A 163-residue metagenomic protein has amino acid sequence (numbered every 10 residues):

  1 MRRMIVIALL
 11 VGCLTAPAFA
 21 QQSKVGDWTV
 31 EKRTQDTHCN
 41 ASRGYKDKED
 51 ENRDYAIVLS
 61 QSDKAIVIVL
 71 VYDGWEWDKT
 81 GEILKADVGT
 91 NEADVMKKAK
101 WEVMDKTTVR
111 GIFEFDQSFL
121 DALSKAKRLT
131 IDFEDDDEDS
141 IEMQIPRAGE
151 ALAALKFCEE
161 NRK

Functional and structural regions predicted by a protein language model:
M4-A16: Sec-dependent N-terminal signal peptides
A20-K163: A generic "folded-domain core" signal
